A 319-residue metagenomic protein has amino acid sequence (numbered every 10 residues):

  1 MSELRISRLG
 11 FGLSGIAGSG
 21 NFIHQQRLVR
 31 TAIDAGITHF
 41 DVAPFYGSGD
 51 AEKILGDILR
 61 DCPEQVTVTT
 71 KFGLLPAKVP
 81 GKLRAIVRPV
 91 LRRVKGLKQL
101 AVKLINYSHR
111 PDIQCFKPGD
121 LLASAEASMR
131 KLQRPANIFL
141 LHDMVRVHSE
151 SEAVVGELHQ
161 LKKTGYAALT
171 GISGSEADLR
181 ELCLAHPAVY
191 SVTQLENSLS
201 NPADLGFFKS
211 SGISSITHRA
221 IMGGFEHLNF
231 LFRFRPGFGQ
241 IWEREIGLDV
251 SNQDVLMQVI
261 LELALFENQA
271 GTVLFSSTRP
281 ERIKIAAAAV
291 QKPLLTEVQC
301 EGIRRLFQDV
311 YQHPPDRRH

Functional and structural regions predicted by a protein language model:
M1-P89, K163: N-terminal binding-site loop/beta-alpha segment at the start of enzyme catalytic domains that lines or forms
L4, R27, Q99-A101, P111 (+1 more regions): Short, flexible segments with low predicted structural confidence
R5-L9, A35, L104-I105, P135-I138 (+1 more regions): A short alpha-helix capping/helix-coil boundary motif
G12-I23, Y107-L122, G247-S251: Active-site mouth loops of central-metabolism enzymes
I23, R30, P44-S48, A125-N137 (+1 more regions): Beta/alpha (TIM)-barrel catalytic core signal, keyed to glycine-rich beta->alpha loops juxtaposed to Asp/Glu that bind
T67-K71, R93-V102, S214-I221: Non-cysteine beta-strand/loop elements that form the S-adenosyl-L-methionine
L75-P111: Alpha-helical membrane-targeting segments
G96-K98, G119-K131: Short, charged beta->alpha transition segments
